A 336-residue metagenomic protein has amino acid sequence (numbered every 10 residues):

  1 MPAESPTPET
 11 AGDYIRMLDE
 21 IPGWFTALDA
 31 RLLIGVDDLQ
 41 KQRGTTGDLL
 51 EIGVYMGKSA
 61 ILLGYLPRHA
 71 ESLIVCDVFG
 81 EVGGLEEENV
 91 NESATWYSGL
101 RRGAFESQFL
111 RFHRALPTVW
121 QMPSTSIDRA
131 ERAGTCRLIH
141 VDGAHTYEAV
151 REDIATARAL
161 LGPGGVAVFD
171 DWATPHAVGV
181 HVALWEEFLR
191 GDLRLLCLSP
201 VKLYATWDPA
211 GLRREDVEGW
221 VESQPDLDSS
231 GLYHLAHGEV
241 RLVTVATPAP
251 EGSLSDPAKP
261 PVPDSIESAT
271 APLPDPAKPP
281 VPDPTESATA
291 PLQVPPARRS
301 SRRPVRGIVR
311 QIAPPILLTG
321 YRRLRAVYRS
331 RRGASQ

Functional and structural regions predicted by a protein language model:
P2-A27, D37-D256, A290-P315, T319-A334: S-adenosylmethionine/decaboxylated-SAM
K259, E267-T270, D275-K278, E286-T289: Intrinsically disordered, low-complexity segments used as extracellular stalks/linkers and nuclear/regulatory IDRs
